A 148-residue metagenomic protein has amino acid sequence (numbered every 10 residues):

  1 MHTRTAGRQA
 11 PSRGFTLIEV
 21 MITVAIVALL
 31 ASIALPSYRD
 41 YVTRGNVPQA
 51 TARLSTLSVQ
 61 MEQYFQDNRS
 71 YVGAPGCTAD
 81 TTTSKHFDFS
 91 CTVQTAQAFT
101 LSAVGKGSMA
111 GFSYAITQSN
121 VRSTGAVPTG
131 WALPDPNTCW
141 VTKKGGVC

Functional and structural regions predicted by a protein language model:
M1-A10: N-terminal secretory signal peptides that target proteins for export/translocation
H2-T3, E62-C148: Periplasmic/extracellular, small/polar-rich flexible segments of pilin-like filament-forming proteins
A10-Y38: N-terminal single-pass transmembrane signal-anchor helix
S12, R44-P48, A52, Q94 (+1 more regions): Residues at secondary-structure transition points
I18-A28, P48-A52, T56-S58, P128: Short, charged low-complexity linear motifs
V42-S70: Membrane-proximal N-terminal amphipathic helix
